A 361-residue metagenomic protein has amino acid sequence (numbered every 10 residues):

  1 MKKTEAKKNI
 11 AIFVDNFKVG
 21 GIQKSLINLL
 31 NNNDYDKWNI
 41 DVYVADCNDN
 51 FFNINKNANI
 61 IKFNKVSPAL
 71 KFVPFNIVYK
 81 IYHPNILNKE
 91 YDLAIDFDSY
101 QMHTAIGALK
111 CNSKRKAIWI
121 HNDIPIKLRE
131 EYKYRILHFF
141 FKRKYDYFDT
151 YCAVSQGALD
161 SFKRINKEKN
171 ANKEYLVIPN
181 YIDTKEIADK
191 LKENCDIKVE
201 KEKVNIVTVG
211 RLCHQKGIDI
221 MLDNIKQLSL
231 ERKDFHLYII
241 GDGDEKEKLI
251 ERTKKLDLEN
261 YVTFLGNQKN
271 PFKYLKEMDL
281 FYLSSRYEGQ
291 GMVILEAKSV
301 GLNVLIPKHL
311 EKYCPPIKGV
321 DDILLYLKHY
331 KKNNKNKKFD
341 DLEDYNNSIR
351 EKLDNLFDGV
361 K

Functional and structural regions predicted by a protein language model:
I12-V19, K24, N28, N32-P74 (+1 more regions): N-terminal strand-loop element at the rim of the active site of nucleotide-sugar-dependent glycosyltransferases
G20-N28, V204-L230, D244-I250, M292: A conserved mid-protein helix/loop that constitutes part of the nucleotide-sugar donor-binding site
H83-K89, Y134-A153: Membrane-proximal helix-turn-helix segments that form the acceptor-binding/catalytic region of lipid-linked
D96-M102, I120: Short His-centered aromatic/hydrophobic patch
R129, K163, L176-E202: Acidic anion/phosphate-binding donor-loop and adjacent secondary structure in glycosyltransferase catalytic cores
Y147-E174, I182-T184: A short, active-site helix/loop in glycosyltransferases that binds the activated sugar's phosphate group
I250-G266: Nucleotide-activated donor-binding/catalytic signature segment of Leloir-type glycosyltransferases, i.e., the conserved
N267, R286: Aromatic "clamp/platform" in nucleotide-sugar-dependent glycosyltransferases that forms part of the donor/acceptor
